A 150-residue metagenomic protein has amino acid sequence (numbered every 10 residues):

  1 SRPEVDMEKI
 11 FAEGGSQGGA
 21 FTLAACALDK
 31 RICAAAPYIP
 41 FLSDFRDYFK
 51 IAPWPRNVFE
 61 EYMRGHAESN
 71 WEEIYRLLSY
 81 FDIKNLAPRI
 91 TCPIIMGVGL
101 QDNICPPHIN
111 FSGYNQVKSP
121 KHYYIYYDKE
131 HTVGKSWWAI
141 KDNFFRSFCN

Functional and structural regions predicted by a protein language model:
S1-S16: Gly/Ser-rich "nucleophile elbow"/oxyanion-hole loop immediately N-terminal to the catalytic nucleophile in hydrolases
E13, Y38-I39, Y126-Y127: Alpha/beta-hydrolase-fold catalytic nucleophile elbow
A24-S69: Hydrolase active-site cap/lid region
N70-L86: Active-site nucleophile elbow and catalytic-triad environment of alpha/beta-hydrolase enzymes
I90, M96-V98, D102: Short beta-strand/loop motif that positions the catalytic acidic residue of the alpha/beta-hydrolase fold
C92-I94, P106-N115: Short alpha-helix in the alpha/beta-hydrolase fold that links the catalytic acid
L100-C105, H131: Acidic catalytic loop of the alpha/beta-hydrolase fold
F111-N150: C-terminal catalytic histidine-bearing segment of alpha/beta-hydrolase fold enzymes
